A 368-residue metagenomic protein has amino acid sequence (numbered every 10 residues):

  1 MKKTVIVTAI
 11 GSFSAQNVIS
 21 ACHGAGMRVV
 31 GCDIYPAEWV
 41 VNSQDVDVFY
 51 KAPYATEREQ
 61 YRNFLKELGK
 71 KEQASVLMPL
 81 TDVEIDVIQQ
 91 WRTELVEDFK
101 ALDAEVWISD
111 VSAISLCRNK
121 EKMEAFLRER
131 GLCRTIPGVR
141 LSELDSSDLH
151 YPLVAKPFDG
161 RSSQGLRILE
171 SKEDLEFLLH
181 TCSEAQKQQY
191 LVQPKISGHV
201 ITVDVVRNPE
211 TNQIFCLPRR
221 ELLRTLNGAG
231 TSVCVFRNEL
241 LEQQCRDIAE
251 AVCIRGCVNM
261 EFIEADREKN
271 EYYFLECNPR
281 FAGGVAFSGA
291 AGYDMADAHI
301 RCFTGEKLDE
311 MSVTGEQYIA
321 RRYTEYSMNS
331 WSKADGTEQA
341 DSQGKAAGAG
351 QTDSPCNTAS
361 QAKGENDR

Functional and structural regions predicted by a protein language model:
M1-W107, G348, C356-N357: ATP-binding N-terminal substructure of ATP-dependent carboxylate-amine bond-forming enzymes
I10-F13, V83, R140-L144, I196-G198 (+1 more regions): Short beta->alpha connector loops
V40-N42, Q60-R62, S109-D110, S115-E121 (+2 more regions): Short, charged, surface-exposed secondary-structure boundary motifs
Y50, E72, R237-G344, G348-R368: ATP-dependent carboxylate activation and anion-phosphoryl transfer catalytic cores that bind Mg-ATP to form
L68-A74, D148-L149, A185-Q186, E268: Glycine-rich phosphate-binding loop signature in dinucleotide/nucleotide-binding domains
V96, I114-S197, P209-N212, E239 (+1 more regions): Active-site nucleotide/adenylate-binding loops and adjacent lid/helix of ATP-dependent enzymes
K172-V252, I263-Y273: Phosphate-binding site of ATP-dependent enzymes
